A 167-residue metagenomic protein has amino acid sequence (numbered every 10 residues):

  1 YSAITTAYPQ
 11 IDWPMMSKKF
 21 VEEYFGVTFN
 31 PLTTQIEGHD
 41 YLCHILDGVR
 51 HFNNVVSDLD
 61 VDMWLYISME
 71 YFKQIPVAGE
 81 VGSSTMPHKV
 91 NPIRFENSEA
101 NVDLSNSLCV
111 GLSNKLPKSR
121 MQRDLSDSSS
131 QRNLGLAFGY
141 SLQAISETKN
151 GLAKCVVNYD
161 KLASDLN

Functional and structural regions predicted by a protein language model:
Y1-K118: Internal glycine-rich alpha/beta core junctions
Y71, S83-N167: Glycine-rich cofactor/substrate-binding loops
